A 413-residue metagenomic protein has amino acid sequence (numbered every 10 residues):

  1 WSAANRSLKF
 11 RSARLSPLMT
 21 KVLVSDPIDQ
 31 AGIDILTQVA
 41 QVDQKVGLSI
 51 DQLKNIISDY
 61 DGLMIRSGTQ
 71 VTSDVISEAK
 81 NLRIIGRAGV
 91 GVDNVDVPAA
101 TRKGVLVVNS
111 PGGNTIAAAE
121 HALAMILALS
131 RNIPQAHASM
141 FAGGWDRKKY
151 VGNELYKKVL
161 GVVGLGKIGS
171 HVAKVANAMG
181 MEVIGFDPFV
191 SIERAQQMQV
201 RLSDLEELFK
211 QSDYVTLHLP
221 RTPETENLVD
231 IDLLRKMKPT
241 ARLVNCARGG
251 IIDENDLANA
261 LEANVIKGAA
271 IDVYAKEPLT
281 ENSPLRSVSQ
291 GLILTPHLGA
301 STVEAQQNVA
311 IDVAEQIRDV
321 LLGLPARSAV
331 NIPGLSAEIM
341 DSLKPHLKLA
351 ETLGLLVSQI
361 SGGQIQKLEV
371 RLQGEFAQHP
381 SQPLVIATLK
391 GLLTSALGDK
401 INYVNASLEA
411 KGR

Functional and structural regions predicted by a protein language model:
L18-V108, D230: An N-terminal-biased, well-structured beta-alpha scaffold segment characteristic of Rossmann-like dinucleotide-binding
K45-V46, R66, A88-G89, V105-I116 (+4 more regions): Short beta->alpha connector loops at strand-helix junctions that form conserved, small/polar/Pro-enriched
T69-I76, P188-L285: Rossmann-like adenosine-cofactor binding region
K103, P111-V159, V163, H171-A178 (+1 more regions): Phosphate-binding beta-alpha-beta segment of Rossmann-like dinucleotide-binding domains, i.e., the NAD(P)
V107-V108, I231, T240-I360: Rossmann-like dinucleotide-binding domain for NAD(H)/NADP(H)
A119-A138, K158, N177-M181, I311-P325 (+1 more regions): Oxidoreductase and adenylate-handling cofactor-binding alpha/beta cores
I168: Hydrophobic/small residue at the entry helix of a nucleotide-binding pocket
S328-G412: An accessory alpha-helical subdomain
